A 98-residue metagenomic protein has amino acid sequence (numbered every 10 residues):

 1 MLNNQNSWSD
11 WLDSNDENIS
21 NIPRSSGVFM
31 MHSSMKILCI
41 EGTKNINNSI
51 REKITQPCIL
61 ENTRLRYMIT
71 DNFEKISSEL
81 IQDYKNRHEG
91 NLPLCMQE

Functional and structural regions predicted by a protein language model:
M1-N48, D71-Q82: GIY-YIG nuclease catalytic motif and its immediate N-terminal context
P23, I59-E61: A short, structural micro-pattern
F29-M30, T63-Y67: Short hydrophobic/aromatic-rich beta-strand motifs
N48-P57: A short, polar/charged loop-to-alpha-helix boundary motif
N62-L65, F73-I81, E89-L92: Acidic, glycine-enriched active-site microenvironments
C95-E98: N-terminal cationic and glycine-rich segments that engage phosphates or anionic surfaces
